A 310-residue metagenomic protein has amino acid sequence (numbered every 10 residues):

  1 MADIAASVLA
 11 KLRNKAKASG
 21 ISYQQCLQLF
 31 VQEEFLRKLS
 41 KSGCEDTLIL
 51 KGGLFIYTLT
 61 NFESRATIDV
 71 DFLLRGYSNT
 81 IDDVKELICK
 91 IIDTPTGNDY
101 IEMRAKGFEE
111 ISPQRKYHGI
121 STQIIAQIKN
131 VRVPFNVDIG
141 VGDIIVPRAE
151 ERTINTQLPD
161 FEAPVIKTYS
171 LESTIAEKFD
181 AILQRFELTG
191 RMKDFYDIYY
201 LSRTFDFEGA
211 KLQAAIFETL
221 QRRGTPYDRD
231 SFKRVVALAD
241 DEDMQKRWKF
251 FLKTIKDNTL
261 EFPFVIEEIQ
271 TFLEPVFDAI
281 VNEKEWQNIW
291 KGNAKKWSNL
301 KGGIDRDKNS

Functional and structural regions predicted by a protein language model:
M1-L48, T58-A66, V70-S310: Structured mid-to-C-terminal alpha-helical surface segments
L50-L54: Glycine-rich beta-strand-to-loop/alpha-helix junction loops that act as flexible
